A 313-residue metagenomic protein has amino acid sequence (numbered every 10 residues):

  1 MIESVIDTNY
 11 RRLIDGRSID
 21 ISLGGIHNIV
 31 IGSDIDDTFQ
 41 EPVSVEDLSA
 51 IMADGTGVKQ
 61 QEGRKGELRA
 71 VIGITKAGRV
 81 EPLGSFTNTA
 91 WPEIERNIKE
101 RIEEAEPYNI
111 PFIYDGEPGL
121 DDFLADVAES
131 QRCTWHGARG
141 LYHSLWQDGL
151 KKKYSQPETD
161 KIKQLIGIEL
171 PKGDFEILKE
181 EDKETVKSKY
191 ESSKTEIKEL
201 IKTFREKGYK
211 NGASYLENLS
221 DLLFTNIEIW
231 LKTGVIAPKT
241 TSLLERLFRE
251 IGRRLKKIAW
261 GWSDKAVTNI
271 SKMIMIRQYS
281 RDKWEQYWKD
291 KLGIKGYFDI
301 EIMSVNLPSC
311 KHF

Functional and structural regions predicted by a protein language model:
M1-E3, R249: Contiguous, well-ordered alpha-helical segments that form the cores/surfaces of helical PPI scaffolds
E3-R12, G16-F123, L219-I227, L243-L244: RNase H-like nuclease fold core
G24, N28, P118, H136-R139 (+2 more regions): Residues on a specific face of well-ordered alpha-helices
K59-E62, G137, W260: A generic structural signal for short coil/turn motifs at secondary-structure boundaries
K65-L68, S144-Q156: Short, surface-exposed amphipathic charged segments that create phosphate/polyanion-binding patches used for binding
E103-Q131, Q156-F313: Acidic/histidine-rich catalytic cores and adjacent linkers of DNA breakage/strand-transfer/modification proteins
V127-G149: Inter-helix linker motif
